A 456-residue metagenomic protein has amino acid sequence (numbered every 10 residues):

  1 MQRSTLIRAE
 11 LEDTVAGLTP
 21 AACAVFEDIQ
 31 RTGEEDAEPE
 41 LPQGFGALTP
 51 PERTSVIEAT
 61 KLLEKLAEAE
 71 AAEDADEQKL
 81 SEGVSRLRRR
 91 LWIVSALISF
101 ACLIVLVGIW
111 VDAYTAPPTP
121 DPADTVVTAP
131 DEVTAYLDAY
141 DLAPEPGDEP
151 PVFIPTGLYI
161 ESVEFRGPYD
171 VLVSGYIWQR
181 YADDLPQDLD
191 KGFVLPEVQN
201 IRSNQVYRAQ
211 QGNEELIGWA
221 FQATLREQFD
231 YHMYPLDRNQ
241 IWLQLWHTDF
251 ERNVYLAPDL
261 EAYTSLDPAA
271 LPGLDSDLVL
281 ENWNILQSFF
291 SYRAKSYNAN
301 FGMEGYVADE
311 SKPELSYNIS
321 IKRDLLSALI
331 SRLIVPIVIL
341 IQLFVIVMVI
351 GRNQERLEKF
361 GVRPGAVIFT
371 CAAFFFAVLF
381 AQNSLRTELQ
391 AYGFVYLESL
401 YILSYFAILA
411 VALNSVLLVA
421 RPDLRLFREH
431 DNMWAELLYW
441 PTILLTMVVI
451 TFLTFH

Functional and structural regions predicted by a protein language model:
M1, I241, P272-L274, V345 (+1 more regions): Solvent-exposed, well-ordered amphipathic alpha-helical segments that flank/support binding or catalytic loops
Q2-V173, D183-Q187, L389-H456: Intrinsically disordered, low-complexity peripheral segments of secretory-pathway and membrane proteins
E12-L18, A22-C23, Q30, G273-G305 (+2 more regions): A broadly tuned "polar low-complexity/structure-edge" signature
G46, I57, F165, Q199-N200 (+1 more regions): Extended, compositionally biased low-complexity polar/Lys-Gly-rich tracts and adjacent boundary/linker regions are
A69-L80, A308-K322: Cytosolic juxtamembrane N-terminal segments of multi-pass membrane proteins
W92-D112, Y234, S288-A299, M303-E310 (+2 more regions): Membrane-proximal, solvent-exposed terminal domains/tails of membrane-associated proteins
A113-N318: Soluble non-transmembrane domains of integral membrane proteins
L315-I443: Channel- or pocket-lining gating/hinge segments that regulate access to a cavity or pore
